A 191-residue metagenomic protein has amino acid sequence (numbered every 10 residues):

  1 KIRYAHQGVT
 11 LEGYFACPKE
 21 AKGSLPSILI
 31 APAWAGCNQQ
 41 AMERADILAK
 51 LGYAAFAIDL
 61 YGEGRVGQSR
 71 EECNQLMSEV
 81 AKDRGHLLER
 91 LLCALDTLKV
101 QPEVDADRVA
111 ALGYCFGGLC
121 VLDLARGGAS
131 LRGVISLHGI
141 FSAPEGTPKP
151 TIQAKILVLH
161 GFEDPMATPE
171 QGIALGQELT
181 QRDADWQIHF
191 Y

Functional and structural regions predicted by a protein language model:
I2-E103: Serine-hydrolase catalytic machinery in alpha/beta-hydrolase-like enzymes
I30-W34, C115, G139, G161: Glycine-rich His-Gly loop
D59, L112-Y114, I135-H138, L159 (+1 more regions): Alpha/beta-hydrolase-fold catalytic nucleophile elbow
L91-I152: Primarily recognizes the serine-hydrolase "nucleophile elbow" in alpha/beta-hydrolase and SGNH/GDSL folds
I152, V158-H160, D164: Short beta-strand/loop motif that positions the catalytic acidic residue of the alpha/beta-hydrolase fold
P165-A174: Conserved alpha/beta-hydrolase "acid-adjacent" motif
L179-Y191: Catalytic histidine neighborhood in serine/cysteine hydrolases with alpha/beta-hydrolase-type architecture
